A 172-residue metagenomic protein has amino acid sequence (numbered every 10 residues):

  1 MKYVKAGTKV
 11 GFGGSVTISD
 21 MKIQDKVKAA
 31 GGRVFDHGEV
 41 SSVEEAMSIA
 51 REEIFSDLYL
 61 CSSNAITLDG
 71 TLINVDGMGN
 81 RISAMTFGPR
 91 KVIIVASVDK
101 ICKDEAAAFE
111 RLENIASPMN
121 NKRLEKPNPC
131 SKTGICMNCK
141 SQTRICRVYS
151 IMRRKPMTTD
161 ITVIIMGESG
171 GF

Functional and structural regions predicted by a protein language model:
M1-L60: N-terminal active-site beta-alpha-beta segment that forms phosphate/nucleotide-binding and substrate-recognition loops
E52-F172: Conserved phosphate- and dinucleotide-binding cores of soluble alpha/beta proteins, encompassing both enzyme active
